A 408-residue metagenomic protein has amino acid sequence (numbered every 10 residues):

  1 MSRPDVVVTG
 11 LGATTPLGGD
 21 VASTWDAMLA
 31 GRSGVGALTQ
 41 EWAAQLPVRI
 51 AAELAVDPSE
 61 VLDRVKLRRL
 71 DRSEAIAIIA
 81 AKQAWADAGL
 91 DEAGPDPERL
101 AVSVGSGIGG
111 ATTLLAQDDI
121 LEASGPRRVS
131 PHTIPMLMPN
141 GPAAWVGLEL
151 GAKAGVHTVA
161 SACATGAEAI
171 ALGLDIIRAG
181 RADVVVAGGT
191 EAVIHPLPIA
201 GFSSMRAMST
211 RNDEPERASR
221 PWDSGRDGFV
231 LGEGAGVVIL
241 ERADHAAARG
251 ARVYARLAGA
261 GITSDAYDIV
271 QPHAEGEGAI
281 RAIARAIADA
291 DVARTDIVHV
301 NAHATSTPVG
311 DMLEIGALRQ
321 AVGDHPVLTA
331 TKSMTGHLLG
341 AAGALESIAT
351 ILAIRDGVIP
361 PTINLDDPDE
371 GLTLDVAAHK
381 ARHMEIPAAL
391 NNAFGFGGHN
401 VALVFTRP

Functional and structural regions predicted by a protein language model:
M1-K66, A88, D244-R256, I348-T362 (+1 more regions): ACP-dependent fatty acid/polyketide chain-elongation machinery
M1-V8, E92-P97, A290-D296, T373-P408: Flexible, low-complexity linker/loop segments at domain and module junctions
D5-T9, G34-G36, D213-A290, H299: Condensing-enzyme catalytic core mediating Claisen C-C bond formation in acyl metabolism
V8, L29-S161, T190-I199, R294-G310: Conserved beta-ketoacyl condensing-enzyme motif
G10, M28, A81, V102 (+10 more regions): Conserved small-residue
A43, P47-E53, G109-T113, A192-S219 (+3 more regions): Active-site-adjacent elements of ketosynthase-type condensing enzymes
A77-L90, P139-E191, F229-A251, L338-I359 (+1 more regions): Active-site-proximal alpha-helical scaffold in enzymes
A123-S130, A171, D175, A192-A248 (+2 more regions): Glycine-/small-residue-rich "gating" segment that lines the acyl/pantetheine channel and substrate pocket
